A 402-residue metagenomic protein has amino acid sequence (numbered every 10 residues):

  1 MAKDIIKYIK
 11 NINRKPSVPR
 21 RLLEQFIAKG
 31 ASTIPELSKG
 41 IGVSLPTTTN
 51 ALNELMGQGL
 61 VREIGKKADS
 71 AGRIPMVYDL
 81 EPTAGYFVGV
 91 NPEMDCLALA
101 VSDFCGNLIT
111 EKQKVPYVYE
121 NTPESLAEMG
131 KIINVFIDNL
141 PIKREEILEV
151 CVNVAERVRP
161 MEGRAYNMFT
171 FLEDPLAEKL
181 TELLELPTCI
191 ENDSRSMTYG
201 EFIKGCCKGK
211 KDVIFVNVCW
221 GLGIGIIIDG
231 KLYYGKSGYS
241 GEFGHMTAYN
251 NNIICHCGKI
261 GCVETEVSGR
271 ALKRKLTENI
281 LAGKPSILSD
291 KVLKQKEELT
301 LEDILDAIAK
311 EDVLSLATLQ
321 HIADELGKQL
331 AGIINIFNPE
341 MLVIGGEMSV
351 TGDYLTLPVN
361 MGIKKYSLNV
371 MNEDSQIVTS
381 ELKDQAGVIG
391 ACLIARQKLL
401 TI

Functional and structural regions predicted by a protein language model:
M1-I64, S70-G72, V77-Q113, V118-E145 (+2 more regions): ATP-binding/phosphotransfer module of carbohydrate and carboxylate kinases, centering on a glycine-rich
F87-N91, I147-C151, V213-N217, G223-G225: Short glycine-aspartate micro-motif
C96, E156-V158, L222: Feature marks short, surface-exposed loop/turn motifs that line or immediately flank catalytic pockets and channel
E111-D212, Y354-Y366: Glycine-rich phosphate-binding loop and adjoining helix at the ATP-binding site of ATP-dependent phosphoryl-transfer
E111-Q113, N121-S125, L183-A309: Glycine/GP-enriched mid-protein hinge/lid loop-to-helix segment characteristic of carbohydrate kinases
